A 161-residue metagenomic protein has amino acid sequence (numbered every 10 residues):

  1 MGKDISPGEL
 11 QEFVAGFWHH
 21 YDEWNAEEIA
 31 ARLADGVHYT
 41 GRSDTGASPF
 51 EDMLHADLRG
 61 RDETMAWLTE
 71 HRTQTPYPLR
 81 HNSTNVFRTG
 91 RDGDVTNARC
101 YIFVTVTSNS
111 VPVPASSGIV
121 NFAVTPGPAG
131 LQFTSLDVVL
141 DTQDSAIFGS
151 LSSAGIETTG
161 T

Functional and structural regions predicted by a protein language model:
M1-E27, A31-D35: Short, low-complexity N-terminal intrinsically disordered segments enriched in polar/charged residues
G2, F13-V14, P49, M53 (+2 more regions): Residue-level detector of alpha-helix boundaries and kinks
D4, G8, L54-L58, V111: Charge-dense, low-complexity intrinsically disordered segments
G8-Q11, D62, G118: A structural signal for well-ordered alpha-helical segments within the folded catalytic domains of diverse enzymes
W24, I29, G60-E63, Q143-G155: Short N-terminal signal/transit or membrane-insertion segments and the immediately adjacent low-complexity/disordered
E27, A34-Y101: A solvent-exposed, acidic/Ser-Thr-rich amphipathic alpha-helical stretch
T73-T161: A beta-strand edge to alpha-helix "cap/lid" segment located at domain peripheries
